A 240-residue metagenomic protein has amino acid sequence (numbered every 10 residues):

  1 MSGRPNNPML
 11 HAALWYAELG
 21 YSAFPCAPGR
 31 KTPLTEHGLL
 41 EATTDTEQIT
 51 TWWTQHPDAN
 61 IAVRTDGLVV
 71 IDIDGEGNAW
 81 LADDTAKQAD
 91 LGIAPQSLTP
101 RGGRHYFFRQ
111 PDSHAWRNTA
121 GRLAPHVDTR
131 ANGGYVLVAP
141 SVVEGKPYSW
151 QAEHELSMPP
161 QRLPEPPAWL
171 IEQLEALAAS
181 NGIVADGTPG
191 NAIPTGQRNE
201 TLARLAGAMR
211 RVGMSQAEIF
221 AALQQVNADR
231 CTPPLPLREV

Functional and structural regions predicted by a protein language model:
M1-G102, P111, A192-N199, M214-F220: Signature for HUH/AEP ssDNA processing cores
M1-G3, P33-L40, L68-V70, Y148-L163 (+2 more regions): Charged, low-complexity surface segments at secondary-structure and domain boundaries
S2-R4, A17, S22-P25, D112 (+2 more regions): Modules that initiate DNA replication and primer synthesis
W53, A120, A152, G187-T188 (+1 more regions): Generic, low-specificity signal for short hydrophobic/alpha-helical stretches with a mild N-terminal bias, encompassing
P57, I61, G77-E175, F220-V240: Metal-dependent DNA replication initiation modules
